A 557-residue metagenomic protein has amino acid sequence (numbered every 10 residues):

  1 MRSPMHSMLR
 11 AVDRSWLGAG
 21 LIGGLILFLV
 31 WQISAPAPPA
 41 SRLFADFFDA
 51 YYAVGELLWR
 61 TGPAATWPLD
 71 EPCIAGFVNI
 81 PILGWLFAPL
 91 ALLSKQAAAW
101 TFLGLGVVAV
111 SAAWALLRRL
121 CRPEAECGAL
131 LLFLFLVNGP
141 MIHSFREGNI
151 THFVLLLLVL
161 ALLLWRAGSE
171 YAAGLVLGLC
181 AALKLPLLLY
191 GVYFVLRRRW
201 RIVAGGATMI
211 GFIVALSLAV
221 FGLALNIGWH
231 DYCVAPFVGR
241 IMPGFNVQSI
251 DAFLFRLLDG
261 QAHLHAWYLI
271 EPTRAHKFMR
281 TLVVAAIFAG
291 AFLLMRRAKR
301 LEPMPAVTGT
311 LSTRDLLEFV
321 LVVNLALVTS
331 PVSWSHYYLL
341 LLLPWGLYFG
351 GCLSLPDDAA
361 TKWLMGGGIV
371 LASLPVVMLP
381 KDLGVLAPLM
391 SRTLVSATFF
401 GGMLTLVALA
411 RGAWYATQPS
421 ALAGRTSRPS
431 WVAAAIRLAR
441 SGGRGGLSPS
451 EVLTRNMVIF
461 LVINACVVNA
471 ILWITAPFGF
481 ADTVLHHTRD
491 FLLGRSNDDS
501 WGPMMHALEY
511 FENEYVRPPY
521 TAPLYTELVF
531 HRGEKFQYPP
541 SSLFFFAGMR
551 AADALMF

Functional and structural regions predicted by a protein language model:
R2-A172, R197-S335, P419-S427, W431-F557: Primarily membrane-embedded glycan-assembly and transfer machineries that use lipid-linked glycans
L86, S330-D358, F545: Ampipathic, surface-exposed secondary-structure segments
A112, L116, L156-A167, F194-R198 (+2 more regions): Transmembrane alpha-helices and membrane-interface helical segments of multi-pass integral membrane enzymes
I150-V159, L185-L188, G205, Y338-G346 (+1 more regions): Hydrophobic core segments of transmembrane alpha-helices in multi-pass, intramembrane catalytic enzymes
L175-F194, T329-L340: Transmembrane helices and adjacent periplasmic/lumenal helix-loop junctions of polyprenol-phosphate-dependent
V320, N324, S335, L339 (+2 more regions): Short amphipathic alpha-helical segments
L347-A435, N456: Aromatic-enriched
